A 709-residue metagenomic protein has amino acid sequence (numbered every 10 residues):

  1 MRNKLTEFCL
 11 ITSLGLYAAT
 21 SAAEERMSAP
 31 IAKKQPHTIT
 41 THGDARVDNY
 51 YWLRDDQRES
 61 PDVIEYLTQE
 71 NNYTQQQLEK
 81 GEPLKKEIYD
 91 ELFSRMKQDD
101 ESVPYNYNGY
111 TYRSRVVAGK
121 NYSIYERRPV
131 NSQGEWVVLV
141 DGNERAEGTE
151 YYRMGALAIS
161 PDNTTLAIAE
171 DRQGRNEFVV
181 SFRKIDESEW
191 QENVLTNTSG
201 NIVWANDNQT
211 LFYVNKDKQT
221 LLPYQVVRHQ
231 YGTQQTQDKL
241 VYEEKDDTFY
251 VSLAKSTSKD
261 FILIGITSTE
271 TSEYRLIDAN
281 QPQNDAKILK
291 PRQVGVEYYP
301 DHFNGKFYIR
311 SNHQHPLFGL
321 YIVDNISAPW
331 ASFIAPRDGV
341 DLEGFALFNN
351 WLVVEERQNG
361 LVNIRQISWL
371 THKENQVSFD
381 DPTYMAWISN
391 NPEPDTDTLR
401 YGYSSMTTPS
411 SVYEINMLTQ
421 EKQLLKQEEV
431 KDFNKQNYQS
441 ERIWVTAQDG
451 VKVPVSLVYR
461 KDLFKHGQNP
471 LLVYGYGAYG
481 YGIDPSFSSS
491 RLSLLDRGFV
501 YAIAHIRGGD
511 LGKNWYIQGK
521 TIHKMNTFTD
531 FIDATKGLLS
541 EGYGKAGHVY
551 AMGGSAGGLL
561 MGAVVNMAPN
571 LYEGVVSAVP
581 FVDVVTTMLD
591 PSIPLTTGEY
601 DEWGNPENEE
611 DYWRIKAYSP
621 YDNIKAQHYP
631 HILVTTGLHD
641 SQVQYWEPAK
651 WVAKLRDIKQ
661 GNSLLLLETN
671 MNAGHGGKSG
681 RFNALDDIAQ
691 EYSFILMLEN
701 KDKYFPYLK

Functional and structural regions predicted by a protein language model:
M1-E7: Positively charged n-region of N-terminal signal peptides that target proteins for export
E7-S13, Y17-T398, G402-S410, E414-T419 (+5 more regions): Beta-propeller folds
V116, N312, S404, Y474-G480 (+2 more regions): Glycine-rich His-Gly loop
V138, L240, E421, V500 (+1 more regions): Conserved beta-strand segments of alpha/beta enzyme cores
N143-L157, A169-R175, E189-Q191, G402 (+8 more regions): Cap/lid segment of the alpha/beta-hydrolase catalytic domain
M154, T196-I202, D217-L221, D246 (+11 more regions): Alpha-helix capping and helix-loop boundary segments enriched in small/acidic/polar residues
D301-H302, Q314, A346-F348, Q358-N359 (+12 more regions): A structural signal for short secondary-structure junctions
H505-K709: Active-site-proximal cap/loop segments of hydrolase catalytic domains
